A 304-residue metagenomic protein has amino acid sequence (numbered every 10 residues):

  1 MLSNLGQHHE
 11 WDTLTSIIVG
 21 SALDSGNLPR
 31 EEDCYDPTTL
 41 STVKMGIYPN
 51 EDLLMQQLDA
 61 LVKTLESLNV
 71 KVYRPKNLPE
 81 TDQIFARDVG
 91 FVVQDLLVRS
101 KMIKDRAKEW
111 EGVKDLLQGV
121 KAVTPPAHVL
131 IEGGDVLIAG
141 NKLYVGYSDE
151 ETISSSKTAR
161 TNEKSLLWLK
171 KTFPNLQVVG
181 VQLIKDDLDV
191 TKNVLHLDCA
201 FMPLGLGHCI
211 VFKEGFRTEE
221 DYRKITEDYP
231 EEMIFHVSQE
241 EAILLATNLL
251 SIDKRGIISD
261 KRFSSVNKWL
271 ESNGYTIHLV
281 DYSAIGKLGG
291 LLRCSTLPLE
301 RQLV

Functional and structural regions predicted by a protein language model:
M1-V304: The feature marks the mature, well-folded catalytic cores of soluble enzymes
